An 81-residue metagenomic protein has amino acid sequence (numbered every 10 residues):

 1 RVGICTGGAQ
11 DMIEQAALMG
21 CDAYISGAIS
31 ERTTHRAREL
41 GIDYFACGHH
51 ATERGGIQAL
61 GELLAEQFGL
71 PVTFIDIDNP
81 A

Functional and structural regions predicted by a protein language model:
R1-A81: Active-site catalytic microenvironments in core metabolic enzymes, especially phosphate/sugar-handling
